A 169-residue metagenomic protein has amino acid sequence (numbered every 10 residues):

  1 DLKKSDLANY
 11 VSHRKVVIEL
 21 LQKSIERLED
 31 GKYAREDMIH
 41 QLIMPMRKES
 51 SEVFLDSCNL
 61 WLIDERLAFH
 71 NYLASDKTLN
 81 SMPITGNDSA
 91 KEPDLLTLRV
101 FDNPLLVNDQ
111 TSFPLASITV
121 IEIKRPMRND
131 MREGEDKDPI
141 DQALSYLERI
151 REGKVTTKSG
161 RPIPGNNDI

Functional and structural regions predicted by a protein language model:
D1-I169: Charged, terminal alpha-helix-loop-beta segments that serve as non-catalytic nucleic-acid engagement and/or assembly
